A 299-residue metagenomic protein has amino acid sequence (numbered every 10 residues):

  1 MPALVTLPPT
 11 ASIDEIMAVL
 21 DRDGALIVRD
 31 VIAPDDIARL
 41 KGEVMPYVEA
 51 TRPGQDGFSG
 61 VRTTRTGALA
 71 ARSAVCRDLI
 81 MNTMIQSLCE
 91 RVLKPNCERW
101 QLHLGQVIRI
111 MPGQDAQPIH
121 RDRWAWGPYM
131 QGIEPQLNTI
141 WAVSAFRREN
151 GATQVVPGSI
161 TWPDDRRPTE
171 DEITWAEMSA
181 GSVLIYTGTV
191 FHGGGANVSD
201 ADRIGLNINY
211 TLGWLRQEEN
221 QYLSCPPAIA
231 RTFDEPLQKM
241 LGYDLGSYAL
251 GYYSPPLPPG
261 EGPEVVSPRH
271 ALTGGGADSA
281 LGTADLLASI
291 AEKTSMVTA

Functional and structural regions predicted by a protein language model:
M1-D23, R29-P128: Non-heme Fe(II)-dependent double-stranded beta-helix
Q101, I133-P135, D200-D202: A short, structural micro-pattern
Q106-V107, T139-W141, L206-Y210: A structural signal for short, well-ordered beta-strand segments
Q114-E177, L215-C225: Catalytic core of non-heme Fe(II) oxygenases with the double-stranded beta-helix
A145, T189-V190: Short Ser/Thr-interspersed hydrophobic loop/turn segments at strand-loop and sheet-helix junctions that line or gate
S159, V190-F191: Catalytic metal-binding/acid-base residues of hydrolase active sites
R166-I185, T189, G195-A299: Conserved double-stranded beta-helix
